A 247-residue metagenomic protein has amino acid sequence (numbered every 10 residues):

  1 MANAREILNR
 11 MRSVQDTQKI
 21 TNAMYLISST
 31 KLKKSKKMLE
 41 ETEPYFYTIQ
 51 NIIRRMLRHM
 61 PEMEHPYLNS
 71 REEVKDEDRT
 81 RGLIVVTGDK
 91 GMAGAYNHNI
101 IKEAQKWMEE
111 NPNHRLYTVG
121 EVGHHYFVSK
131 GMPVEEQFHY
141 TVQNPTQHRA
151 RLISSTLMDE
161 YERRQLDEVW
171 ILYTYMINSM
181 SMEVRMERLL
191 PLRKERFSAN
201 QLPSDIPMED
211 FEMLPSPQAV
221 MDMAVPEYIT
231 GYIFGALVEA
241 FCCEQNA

Functional and structural regions predicted by a protein language model:
M1-A247: C-terminal beta-strand-loop-alpha-helix "lid" module of Rossmann-like NAD(P)-dependent dehydrogenases
